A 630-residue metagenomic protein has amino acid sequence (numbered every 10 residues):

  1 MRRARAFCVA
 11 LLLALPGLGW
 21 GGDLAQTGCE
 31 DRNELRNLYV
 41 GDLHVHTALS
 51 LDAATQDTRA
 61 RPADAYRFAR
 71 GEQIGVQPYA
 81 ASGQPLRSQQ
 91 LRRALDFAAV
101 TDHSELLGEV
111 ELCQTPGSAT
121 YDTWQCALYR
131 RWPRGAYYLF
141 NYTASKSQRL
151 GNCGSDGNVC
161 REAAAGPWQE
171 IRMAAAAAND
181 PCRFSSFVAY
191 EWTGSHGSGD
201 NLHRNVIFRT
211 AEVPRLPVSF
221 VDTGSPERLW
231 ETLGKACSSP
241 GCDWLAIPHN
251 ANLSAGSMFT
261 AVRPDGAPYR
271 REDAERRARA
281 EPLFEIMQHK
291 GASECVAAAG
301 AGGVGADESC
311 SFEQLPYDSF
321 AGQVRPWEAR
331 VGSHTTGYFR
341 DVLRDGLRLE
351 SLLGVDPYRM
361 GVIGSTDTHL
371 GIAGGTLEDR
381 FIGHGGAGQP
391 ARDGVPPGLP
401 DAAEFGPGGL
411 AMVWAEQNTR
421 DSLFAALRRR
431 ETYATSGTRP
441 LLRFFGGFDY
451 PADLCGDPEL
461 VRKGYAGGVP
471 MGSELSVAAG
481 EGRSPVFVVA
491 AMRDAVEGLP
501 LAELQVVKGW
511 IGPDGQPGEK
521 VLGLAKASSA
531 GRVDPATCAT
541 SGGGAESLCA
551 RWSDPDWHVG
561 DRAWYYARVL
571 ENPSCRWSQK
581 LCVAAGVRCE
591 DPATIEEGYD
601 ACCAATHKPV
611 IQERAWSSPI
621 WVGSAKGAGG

Functional and structural regions predicted by a protein language model:
M1-R3: N-terminal secretory signal peptides that target proteins for export/translocation
C8-G17: Bacterial N-terminal signal peptides
G22-C126, C160, R172-A175, N179-C182 (+3 more regions): C-terminal functional module detector
L51-Q56, L150-A165, R209-G224, E328-G337: The substrate-binding groove and active-site-proximal loops of carbohydrate-active enzymes, especially glycoside
Y129-Q148, W192-D265, E272-E275, G291: Alpha-helix N-cap/helix-start capping residues at coil-to-helix junctions, especially the first residue of tandem
